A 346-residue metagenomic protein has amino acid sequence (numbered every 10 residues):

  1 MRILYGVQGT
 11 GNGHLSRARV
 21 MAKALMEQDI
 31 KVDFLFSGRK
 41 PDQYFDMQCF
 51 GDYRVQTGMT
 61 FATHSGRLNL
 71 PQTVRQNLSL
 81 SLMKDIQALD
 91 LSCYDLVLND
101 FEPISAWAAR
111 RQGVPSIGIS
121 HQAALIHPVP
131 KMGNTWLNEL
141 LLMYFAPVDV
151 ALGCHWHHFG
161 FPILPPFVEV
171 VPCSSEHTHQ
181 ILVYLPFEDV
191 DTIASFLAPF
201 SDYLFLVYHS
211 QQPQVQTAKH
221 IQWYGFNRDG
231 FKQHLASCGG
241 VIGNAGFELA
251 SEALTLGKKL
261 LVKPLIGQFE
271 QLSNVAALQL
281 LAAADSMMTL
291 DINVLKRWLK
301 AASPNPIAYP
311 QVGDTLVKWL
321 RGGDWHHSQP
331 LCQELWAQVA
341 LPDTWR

Functional and structural regions predicted by a protein language model:
Q8-N12, E27-S79, L290: Conserved nucleotide-sugar phosphate-binding/catalytic loop shared by glycosyltransferases and other
H14-M26: Short amphipathic alpha-helix
A22, F167-V171, S175-G240: Donor-nucleotide binding loops and adjacent catalytic segments primarily of GT-B fold Leloir glycosyltransferases
R67-L96, F101-I104: Conserved nucleotide-sugar donor-binding subdomain of glycosyltransferases
V97-P103, A108, H234-S273: A donor-sugar binding/catalytic signature common to diverse glycosyltransferases and related nucleotide-sugar
H127-D189, V207-Q211: A nucleotide-sugar donor-handling region in carbohydrate enzymes
A250, L254-P304: Catalytic binding pocket for nucleotide-activated donors in carbohydrate/polymer assembly enzymes
K296-R346: C-terminal amphipathic helix plus adjacent low-complexity, charged tail appended to glycosyltransferase catalytic
